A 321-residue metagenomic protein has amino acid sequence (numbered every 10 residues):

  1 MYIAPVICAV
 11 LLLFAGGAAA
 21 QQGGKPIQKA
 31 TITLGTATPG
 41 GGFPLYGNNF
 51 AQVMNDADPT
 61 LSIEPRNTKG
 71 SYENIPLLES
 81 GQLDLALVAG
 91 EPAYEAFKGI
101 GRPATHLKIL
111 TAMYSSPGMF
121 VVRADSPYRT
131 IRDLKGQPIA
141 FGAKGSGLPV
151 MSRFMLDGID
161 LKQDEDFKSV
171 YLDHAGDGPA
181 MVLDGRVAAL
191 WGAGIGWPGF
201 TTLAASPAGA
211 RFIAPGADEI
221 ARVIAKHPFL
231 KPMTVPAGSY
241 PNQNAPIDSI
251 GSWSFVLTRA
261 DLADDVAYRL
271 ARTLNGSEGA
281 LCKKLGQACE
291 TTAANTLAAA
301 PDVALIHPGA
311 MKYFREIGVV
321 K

Functional and structural regions predicted by a protein language model:
A15-G17: N-terminal signal peptide c-region/cleavage motif recognized by signal peptidases
T31-A57, L61, S115-D184, G279 (+2 more regions): Bilobed "Venus flytrap"/periplasmic-binding protein-like clamshell domains and structurally analogous long
N48-Q52, E64-A104, F120, G176-V182 (+3 more regions): Pocket-flanking alpha-helical
G90-P92, S126-P127, Q163-L262: Pocket-lining segment of extracytoplasmic ligand-binding domains
R102-M113, S239-D248: A structural signal for short loop-to-beta-strand junctions that line the ligand-binding cleft of periplasmic/secreted
F141-M155, L230-A299: Ligand-binding clefts/hinges and TM-proximal coupling segments of bilobed small-molecule sensing domains
D177, D184-G185, G194-F212, R222-F229 (+1 more regions): An extracytoplasmic/periplasmic, membrane-proximal ligand-sensing/linker region
